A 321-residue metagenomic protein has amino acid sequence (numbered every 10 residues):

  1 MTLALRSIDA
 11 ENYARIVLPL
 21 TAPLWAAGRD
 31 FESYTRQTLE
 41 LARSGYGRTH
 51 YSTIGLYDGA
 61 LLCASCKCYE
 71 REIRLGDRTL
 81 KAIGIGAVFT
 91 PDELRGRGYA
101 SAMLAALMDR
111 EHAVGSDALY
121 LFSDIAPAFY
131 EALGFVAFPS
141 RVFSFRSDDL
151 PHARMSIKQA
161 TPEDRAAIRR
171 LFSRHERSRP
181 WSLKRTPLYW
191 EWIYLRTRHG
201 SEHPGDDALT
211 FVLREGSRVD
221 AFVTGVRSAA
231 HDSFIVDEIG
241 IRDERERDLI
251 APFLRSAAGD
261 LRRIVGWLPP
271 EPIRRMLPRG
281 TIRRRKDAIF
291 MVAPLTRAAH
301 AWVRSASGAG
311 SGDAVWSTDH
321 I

Functional and structural regions predicted by a protein language model:
M1-E70, L80, G84, P151-W192 (+1 more regions): Short amphipathic alpha-helix that is part of the acyltransferase structural core
R48, C63, Y69, G86 (+2 more regions): Core nucleotidyl-transferase/polymerase catalytic module
T53-G55, L61-R71, G84-F89, V212 (+2 more regions): Conserved beta-strand in the GNAT
I85-R95, I235-E246: A short, internal acetyl-CoA/4′-phosphopantetheine-binding micro-motif in the GNAT/acyltransferase core
L94-A106, E244-F253: Conserved acetyl-CoA pyrophosphate-binding loop and the N-cap/start of the following alpha-helix in GNAT-like
D109-S123, G259-P270: Conserved GNAT acetyl-CoA-binding A-motif
A128, G134-H152, V226-A229, V236-E244 (+1 more regions): Active-site/acyl-donor-binding loops of N-acyltransferases
V136-E238: Amide-forming acyltransferase catalytic core, primarily the GNAT-like/NAT-type and related acyltransferase folds
